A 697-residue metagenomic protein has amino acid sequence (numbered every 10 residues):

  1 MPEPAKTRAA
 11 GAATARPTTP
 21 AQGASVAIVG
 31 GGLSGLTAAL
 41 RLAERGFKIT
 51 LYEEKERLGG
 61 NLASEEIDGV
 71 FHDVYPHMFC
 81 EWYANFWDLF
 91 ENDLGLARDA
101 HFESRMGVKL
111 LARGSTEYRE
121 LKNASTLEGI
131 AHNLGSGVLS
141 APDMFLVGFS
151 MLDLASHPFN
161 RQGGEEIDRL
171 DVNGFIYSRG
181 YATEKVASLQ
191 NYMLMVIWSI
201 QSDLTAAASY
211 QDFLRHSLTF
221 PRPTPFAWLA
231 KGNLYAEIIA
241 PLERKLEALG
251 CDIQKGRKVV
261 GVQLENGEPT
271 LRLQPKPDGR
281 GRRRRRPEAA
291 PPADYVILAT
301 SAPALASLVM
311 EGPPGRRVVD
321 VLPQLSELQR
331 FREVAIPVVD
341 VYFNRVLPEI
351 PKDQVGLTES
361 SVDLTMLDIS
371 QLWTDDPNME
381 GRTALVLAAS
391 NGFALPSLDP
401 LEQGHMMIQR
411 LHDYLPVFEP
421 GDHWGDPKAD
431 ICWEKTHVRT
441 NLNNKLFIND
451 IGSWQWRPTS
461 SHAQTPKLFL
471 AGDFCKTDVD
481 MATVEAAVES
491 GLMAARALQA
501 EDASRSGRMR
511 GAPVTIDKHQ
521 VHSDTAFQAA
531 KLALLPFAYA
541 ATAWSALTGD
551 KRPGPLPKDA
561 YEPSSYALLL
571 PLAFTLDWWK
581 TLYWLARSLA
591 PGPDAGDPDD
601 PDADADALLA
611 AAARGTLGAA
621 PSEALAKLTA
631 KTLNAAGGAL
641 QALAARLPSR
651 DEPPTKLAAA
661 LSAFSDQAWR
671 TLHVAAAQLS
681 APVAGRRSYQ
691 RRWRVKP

Functional and structural regions predicted by a protein language model:
M1-V26, E44-R45, A533-D600, W693: Extreme N-terminal leader/targeting segments of oxidoreductases
A24-L51: N-terminal Rossmann-like FAD-binding beta1-loop-alpha1 element of flavoenzymes
S34, R57, P303: Conserved Rossmann-like nucleotide-cofactor binding loop
A43-E66: Glycine-rich FAD pyrophosphate-binding loop
D68-M151, R161-Q162: Dinucleotide-binding Rossmann-like beta1-alpha1 core, especially the glycine-rich loop that anchors the ADP
S150-T270, P275-G281: Active-site/ligand-binding neighborhood in enzyme catalytic cores
F220, T224-W228, P292-Y295, T300-P458 (+3 more regions): C-terminal segments that line or cap access tunnels to active or ligand-binding sites in enzymes and enzyme-associated
R283-Y295: Core beta-strand elements of the Rossmann-like FAD/NAD(P) dinucleotide-binding domain in flavoenzyme oxidoreductases
